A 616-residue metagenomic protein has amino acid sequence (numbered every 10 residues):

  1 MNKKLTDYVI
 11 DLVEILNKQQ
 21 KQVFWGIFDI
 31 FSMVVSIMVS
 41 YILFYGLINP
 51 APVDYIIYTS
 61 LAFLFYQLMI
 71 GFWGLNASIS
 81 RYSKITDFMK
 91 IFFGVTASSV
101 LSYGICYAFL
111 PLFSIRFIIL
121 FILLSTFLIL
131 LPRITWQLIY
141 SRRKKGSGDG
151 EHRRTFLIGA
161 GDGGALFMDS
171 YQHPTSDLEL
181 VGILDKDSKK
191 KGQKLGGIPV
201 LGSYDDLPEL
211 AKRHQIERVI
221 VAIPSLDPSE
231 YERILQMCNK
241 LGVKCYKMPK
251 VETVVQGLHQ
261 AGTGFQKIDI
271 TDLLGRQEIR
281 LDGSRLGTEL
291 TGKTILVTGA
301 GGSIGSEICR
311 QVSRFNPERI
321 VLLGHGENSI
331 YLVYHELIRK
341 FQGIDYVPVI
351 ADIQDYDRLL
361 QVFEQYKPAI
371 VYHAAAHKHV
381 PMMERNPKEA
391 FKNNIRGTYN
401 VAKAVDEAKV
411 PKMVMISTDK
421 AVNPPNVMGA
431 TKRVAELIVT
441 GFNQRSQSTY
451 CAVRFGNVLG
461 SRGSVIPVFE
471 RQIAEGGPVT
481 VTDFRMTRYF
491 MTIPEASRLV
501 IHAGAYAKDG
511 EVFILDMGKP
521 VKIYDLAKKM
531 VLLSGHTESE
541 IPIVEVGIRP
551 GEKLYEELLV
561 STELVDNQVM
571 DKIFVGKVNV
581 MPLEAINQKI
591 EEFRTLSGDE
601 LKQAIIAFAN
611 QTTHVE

Functional and structural regions predicted by a protein language model:
M1-G150, K240, K247, V371: Signature of alpha-helical transmembrane segments in polytopic membrane proteins
N2-D7, Y231-T294, D406: Flexible, Lys/Arg-rich cytosolic regulatory linkers and terminal tails that connect or flank
K21, R280, R285-E289, G441-N457 (+1 more regions): Strand-loop microenvironment adjacent to phosphate/nucleotide-handling motifs in alpha/beta enzyme folds
Y45-N49, I139-V255, N328-L332, R339 (+2 more regions): A solvent-exposed beta-alpha-beta segment
A211, Q215-E217, P317-E318, F363 (+3 more regions): Proline-aspartate-enriched helix->loop->beta-strand connector
L241, Q256-G257, H373, H377-E436 (+1 more regions): Conserved Rossmann-fold NAD(P)-dependent oxidoreductase catalytic core, especially the SDR/UDP-sugar
L258-T271, G275-K367: N-terminal Rossmann/SDR dinucleotide-binding element
P348, A390, Y450-V453: Hydrophobic/aromatic anchor residues within beta-strands of the central parallel beta-sheet of Rossmann-like
